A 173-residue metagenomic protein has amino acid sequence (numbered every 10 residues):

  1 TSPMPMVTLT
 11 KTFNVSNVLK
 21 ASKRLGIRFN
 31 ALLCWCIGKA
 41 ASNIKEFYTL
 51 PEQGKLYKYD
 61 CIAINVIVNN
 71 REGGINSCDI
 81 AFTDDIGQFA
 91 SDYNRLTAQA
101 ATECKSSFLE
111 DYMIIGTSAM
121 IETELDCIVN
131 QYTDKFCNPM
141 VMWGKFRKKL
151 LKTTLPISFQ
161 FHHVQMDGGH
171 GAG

Functional and structural regions predicted by a protein language model:
S2-L32, N43-I64, K135, P139 (+1 more regions): Gly/Ser/Thr-rich phosphate-binding loops and adjoining beta-strand/alpha-helix segments that form adenosine-phosphate
M6-T10, V18-L25, G73-G87, M166: Acyl-group handling in specialized metabolite and lipid biosynthesis
F29, L33, D85, F89 (+1 more regions): Short amphipathic alpha-helical segments
C34-A40, G173: Structural preference for long, well-ordered alpha-helical segments in enzyme cores
A40-K45, Q165: A generic secondary-structure signal for well-formed alpha-helical elements
N70-L125: Helical lid/core segments from catalytic subdomains that handle acyl or acyl-like groups
E110-E124, P139-G173: Histidine-centered acyl-transfer/condensation active-site motif and its immediate structural neighborhood
I128-K135: Short, Gly/Ser/Thr-enriched beta-strand-loop segments that form substrate-interacting elements of hydrolase/peptidase
